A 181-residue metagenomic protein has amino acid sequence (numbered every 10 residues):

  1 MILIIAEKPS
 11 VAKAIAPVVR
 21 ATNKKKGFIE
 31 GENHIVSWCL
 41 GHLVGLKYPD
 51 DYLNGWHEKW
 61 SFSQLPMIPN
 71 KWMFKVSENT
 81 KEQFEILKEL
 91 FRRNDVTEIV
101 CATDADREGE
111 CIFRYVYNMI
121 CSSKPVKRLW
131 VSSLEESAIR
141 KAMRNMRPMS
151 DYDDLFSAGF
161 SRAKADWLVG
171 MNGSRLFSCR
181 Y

Functional and structural regions predicted by a protein language model:
M1-R180: Intrinsically disordered, low-complexity regulatory segments
